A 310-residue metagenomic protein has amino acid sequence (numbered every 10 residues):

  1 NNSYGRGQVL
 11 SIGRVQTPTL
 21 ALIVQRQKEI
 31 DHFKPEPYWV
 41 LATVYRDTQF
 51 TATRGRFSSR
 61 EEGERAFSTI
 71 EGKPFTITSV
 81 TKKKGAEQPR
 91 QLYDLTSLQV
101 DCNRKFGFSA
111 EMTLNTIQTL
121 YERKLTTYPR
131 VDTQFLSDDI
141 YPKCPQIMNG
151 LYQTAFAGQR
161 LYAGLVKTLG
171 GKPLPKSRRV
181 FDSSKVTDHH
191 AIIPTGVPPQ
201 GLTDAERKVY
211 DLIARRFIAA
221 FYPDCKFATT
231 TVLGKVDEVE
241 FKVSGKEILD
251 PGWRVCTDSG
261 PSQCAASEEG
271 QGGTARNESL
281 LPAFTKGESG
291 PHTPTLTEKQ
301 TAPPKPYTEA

Functional and structural regions predicted by a protein language model:
N1-A310: Core catalytic DNA strand-manipulation module of type IA topoisomerases
